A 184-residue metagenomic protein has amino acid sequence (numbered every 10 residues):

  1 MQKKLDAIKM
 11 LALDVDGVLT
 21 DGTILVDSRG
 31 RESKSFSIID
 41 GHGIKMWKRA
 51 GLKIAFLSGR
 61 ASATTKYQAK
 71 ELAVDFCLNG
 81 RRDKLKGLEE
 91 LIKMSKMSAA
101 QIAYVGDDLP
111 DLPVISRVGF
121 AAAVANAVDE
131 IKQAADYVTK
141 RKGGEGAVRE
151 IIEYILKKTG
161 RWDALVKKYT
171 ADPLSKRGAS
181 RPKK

Functional and structural regions predicted by a protein language model:
M1-K86, K184: Alpha-helical substrate-recognition element adjacent to the catalytic core
G30-K34, E71-L72, F76-C77, L85-K184: Mg2+-dependent phosphoryl-transfer enzymes with acidic/Ser/Thr/Gly-rich catalytic loops
